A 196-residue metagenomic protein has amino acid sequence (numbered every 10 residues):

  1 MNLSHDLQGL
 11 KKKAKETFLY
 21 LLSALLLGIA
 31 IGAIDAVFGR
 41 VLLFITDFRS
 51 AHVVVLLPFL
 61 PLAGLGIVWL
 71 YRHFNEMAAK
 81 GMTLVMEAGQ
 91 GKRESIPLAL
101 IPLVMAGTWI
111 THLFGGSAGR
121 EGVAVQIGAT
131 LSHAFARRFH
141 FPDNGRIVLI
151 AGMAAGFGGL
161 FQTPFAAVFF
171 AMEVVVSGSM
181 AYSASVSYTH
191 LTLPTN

Functional and structural regions predicted by a protein language model:
M1-N196: Alpha-helical transmembrane segments and immediately membrane-proximal extracytoplasmic
